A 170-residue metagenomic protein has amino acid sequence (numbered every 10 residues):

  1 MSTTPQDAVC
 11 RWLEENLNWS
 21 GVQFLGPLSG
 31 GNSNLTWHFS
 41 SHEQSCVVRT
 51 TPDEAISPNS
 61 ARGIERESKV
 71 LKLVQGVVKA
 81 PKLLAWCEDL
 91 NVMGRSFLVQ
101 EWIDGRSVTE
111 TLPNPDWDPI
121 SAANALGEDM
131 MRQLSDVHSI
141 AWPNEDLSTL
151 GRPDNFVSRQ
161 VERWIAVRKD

Functional and structural regions predicted by a protein language model:
M1-Q23: Juxta-kinase regulatory segment immediately upstream of eukaryotic protein kinase catalytic domains
G26-D170: ATP-binding pocket architecture of kinase catalytic cores
